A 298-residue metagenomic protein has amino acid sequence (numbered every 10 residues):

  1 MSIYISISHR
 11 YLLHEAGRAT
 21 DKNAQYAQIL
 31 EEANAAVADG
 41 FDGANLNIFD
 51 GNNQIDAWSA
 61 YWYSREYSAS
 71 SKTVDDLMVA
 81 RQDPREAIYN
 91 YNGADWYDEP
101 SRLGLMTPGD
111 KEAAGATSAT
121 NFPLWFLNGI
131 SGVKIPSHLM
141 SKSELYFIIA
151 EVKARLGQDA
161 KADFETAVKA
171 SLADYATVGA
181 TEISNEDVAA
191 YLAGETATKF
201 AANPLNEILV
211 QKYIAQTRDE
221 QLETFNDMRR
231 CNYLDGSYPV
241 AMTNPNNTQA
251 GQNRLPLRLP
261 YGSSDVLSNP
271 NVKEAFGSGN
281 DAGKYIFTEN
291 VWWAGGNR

Functional and structural regions predicted by a protein language model:
S2-R10, V168-Y175: Acidic helix/loop microenvironments that form the catalytic cleft of cell-wall polysaccharide enzymes
I3, I7, Y11-H14, S141-E144 (+2 more regions): "A position-specific structural signal for the A-helix of alpha-solenoid helical repeats
Y4, W62-S68, G179-A180, G236-N247: Short, charged low-complexity intrinsically disordered segments located at boundaries of structured domains
Y11-L12, R18, V152, A215: TPR/TPR-like alpha-solenoid repeats
A24-Y146, R155, K161-Q211, A215 (+2 more regions): Hydrophobic-face positions in mid-chain alpha helices that act as interaction patches
L172, V188, L192-R298: C-terminal functional modules
